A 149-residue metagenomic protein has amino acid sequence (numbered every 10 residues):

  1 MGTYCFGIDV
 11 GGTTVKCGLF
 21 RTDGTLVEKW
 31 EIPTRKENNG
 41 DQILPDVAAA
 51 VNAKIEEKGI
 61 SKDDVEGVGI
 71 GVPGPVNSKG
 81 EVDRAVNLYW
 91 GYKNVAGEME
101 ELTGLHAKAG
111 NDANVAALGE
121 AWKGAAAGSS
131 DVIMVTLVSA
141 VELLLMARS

Functional and structural regions predicted by a protein language model:
G2, G18-G24, E28-W30, N39-Q42 (+3 more regions): Glycine/GP-enriched mid-protein hinge/lid loop-to-helix segment characteristic of carbohydrate kinases
G2-A49, E56, E81-D83: Short glycine-rich, Thr/Ser-proximal phosphate-binding strand/loop in the N-terminal lobe of ATP-dependent enzymes
D9, G67-P73, M134-L144: Short beta-strand segments
G12, V115, S139: Short, glycine/acidic-enriched loop or turn micro-motifs at the edges of active sites
D41-A48, D64-V68, G74-I133: Glycine-rich phosphate-binding loop and adjoining helix at the ATP-binding site of ATP-dependent phosphoryl-transfer
V51, I55-K58, T103: Structural signal for hydrophobic packing residues in well-ordered secondary-structure cores of soluble enzyme domains
I55-K62, A125: Alpha-helix termini
